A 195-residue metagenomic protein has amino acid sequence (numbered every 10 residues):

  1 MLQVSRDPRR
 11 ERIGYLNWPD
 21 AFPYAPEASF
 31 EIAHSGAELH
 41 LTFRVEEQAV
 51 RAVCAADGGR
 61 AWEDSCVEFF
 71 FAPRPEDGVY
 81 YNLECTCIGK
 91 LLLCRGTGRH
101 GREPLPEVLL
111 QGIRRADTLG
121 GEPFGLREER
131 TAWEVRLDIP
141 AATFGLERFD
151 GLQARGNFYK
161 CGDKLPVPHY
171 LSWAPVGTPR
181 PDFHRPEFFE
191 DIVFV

Functional and structural regions predicted by a protein language model:
M1-V195: Structural preference for beta-rich elements and adjacent junctions enriched in aromatics
